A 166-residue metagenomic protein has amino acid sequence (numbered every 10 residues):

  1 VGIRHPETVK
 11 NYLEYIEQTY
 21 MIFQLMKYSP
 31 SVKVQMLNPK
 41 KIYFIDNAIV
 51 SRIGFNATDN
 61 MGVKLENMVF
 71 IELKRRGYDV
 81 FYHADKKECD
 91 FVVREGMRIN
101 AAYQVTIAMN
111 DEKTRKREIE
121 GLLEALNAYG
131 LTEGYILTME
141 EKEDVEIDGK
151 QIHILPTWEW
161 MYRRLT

Functional and structural regions predicted by a protein language model:
V1-I99: Accessory nucleic acid-recognition modules appended to NTPase machines
G54, T114, V145-I147: Short glycine-/acidic-enriched loop or helix-start segments at secondary-structure transitions that form or flank
L73, Y129-T132, Y162-L165: Intrinsically disordered, low-complexity Ser/Thr/Pro/Gly-rich regulatory segments
D79, E133, Q151-H153: Conserved beta-strand segments of alpha/beta enzyme cores
I99-D111: Active-site ExK catalytic segment of metal-dependent nucleases
R115-T132: Short, charged, amphipathic alpha-helix that recurs within catalytic cores of restriction-modification and other
T132-T138: Short, hydrophobic beta-strand segments that form beta-sheet elements in well-ordered domains
E140-T166: Domain-level recognition of nuclease-like catalytic cores that cleave nucleotide substrates
